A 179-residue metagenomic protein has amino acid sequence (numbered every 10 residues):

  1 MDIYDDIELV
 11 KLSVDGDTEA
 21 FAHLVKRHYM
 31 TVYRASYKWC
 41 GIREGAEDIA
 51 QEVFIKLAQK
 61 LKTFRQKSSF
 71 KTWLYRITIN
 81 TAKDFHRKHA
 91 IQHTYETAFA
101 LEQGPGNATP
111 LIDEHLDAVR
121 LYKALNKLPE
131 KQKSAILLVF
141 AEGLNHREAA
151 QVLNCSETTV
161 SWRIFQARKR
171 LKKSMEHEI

Functional and structural regions predicted by a protein language model:
D2-D6, Q92-A118, N145: Internal acidic/polar
E8-L12, R120-L128: Short amphipathic alpha-helical boundary/capping segments
V14-D15, K38-I42, E52-S69, H89: Sigma70-family region 2
V14-H23, Y33-E52, H177-I179: Short, charged helix-capping/linker segments at alpha-helix termini
R27-M30, K38-G41, L137-L144: Short helix-capping/turn signature of helix-turn-helix
R34, D48-I55, S68-N80: Structural recognition of an alpha-helix C-terminal capping motif at a helix-to-coil junction
K62-Q66, R76-E96, E114, Q166: Arg/Lys-rich amphipathic alpha helix in sigma70-family domain 2
I79, Q132, A141, R147 (+1 more regions): DNA-recognition helix of helix-turn-helix
